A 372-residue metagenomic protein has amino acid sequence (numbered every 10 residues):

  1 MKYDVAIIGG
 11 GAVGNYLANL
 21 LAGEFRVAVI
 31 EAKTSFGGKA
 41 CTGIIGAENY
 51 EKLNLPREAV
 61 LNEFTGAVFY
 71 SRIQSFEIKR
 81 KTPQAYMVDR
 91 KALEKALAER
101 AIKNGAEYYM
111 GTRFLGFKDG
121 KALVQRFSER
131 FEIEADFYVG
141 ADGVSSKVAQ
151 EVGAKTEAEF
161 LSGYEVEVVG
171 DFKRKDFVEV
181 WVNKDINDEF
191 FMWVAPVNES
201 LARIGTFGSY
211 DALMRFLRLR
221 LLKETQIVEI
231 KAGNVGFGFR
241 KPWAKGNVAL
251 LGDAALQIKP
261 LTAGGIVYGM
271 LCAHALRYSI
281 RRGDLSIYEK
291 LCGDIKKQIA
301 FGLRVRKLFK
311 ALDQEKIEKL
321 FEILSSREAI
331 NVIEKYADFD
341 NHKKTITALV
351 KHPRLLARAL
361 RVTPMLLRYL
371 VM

Functional and structural regions predicted by a protein language model:
M1-G11: Beta1/beta-strand and adjacent pyrophosphate-binding region of the FAD-binding site in flavoprotein oxidoreductases
A6-I8, N19-A40: Glycine-rich FAD pyrophosphate-binding loop
G10, R100-T225, L256: Predominantly flavin-linked oxidoreductase catalytic cores and closely associated redox partners
G14-N15: N-terminal Rossmann-fold NAD(P) dinucleotide-binding loop
A47-A96: A conserved beta-strand/loop capping segment in the N-terminal third of enzymes that catalyze redox or closely related
F114, F207-S279, S286-L291: FAD/FMN-dependent oxidoreductases across multiple families
Y278-E318: Active-site-proximal substrate-binding core of FAD-dependent oxidoreductases
K316-M372: C-terminal auxiliary extensions adjacent to catalytic cores
